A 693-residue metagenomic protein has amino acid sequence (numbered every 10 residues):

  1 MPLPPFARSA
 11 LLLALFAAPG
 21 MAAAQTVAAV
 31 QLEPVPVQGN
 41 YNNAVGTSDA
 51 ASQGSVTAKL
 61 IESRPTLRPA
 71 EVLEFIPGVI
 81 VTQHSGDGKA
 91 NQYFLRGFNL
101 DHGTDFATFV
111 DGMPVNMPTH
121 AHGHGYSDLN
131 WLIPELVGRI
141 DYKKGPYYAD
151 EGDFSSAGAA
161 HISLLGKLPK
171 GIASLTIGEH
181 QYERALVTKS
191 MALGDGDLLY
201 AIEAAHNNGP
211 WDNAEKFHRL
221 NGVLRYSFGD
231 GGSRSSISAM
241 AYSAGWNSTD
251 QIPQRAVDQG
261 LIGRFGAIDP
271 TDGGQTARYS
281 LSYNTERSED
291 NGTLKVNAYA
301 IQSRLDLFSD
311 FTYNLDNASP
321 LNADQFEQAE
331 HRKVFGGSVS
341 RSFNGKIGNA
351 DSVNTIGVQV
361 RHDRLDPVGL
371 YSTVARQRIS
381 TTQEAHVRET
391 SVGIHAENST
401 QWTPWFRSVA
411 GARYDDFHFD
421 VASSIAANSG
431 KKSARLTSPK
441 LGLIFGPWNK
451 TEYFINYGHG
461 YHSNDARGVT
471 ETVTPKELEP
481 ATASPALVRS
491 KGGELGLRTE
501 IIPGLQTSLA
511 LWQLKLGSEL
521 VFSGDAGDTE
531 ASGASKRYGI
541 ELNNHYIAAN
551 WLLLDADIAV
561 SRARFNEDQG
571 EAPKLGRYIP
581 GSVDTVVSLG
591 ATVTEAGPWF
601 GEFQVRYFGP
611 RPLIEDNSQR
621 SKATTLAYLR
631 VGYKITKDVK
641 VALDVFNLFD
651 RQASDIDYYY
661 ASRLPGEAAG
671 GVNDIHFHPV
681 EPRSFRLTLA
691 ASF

Functional and structural regions predicted by a protein language model:
I61, P610-R611, Y633-F693: C-terminal beta-signal and adjacent terminal beta-strands/loops of Gram-negative outer-membrane beta-barrel proteins
A70, E74-M117: Extracytoplasmic beta-strand/coil segments of soluble accessory domains associated with Gram-negative outer-membrane
P114-K144, I162-S163, R255, S484: Short acidic/polar hinge/loop motifs at secondary-structure boundaries that mediate gating or recognition
D141-A149, G158-M191, I202, G209-D212 (+1 more regions): Short strand-turn segments of transmembrane beta-barrel domains in outer membranes, especially the first one or two
I177-H206, W211-T249, T271-T293, F343-N344 (+2 more regions): Transmembrane beta-barrel wall of Gram-negative outer-membrane proteins
S233-Y242, G274-S424, G446, I501 (+3 more regions): Face-selective signature of the C-terminal outer-membrane beta-barrel domain
N284-E286, T293-F311, G446, E452-H462 (+3 more regions): Membrane-embedded beta-barrel scaffold of Gram-negative outer-membrane proteins
R341-N344, S408, S508-L516, A531-E615 (+1 more regions): Gram-negative outer-membrane beta-barrel transporters
